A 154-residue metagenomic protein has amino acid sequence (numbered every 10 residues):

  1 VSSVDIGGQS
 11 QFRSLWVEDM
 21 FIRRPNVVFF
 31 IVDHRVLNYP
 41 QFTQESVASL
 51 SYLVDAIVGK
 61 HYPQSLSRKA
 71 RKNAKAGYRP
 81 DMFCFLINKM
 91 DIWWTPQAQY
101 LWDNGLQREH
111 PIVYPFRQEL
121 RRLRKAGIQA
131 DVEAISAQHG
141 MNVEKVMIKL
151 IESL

Functional and structural regions predicted by a protein language model:
V1-L53: Switch II of P-loop NTPase G domains
V4, F29, C84-L86, E133: Hydrophobic/aromatic beta-strand patches that form the interior of the parallel beta-sheet core in alpha/beta enzyme
G7-Q9, R35-V36, M90-I92, A137-G140: Conserved beta-strand elements of beta-rich interaction domains across eukaryotes, especially beta-propellers
L15-E18, F42-Q44, Q97-Y100, K145-L150: Short coil/turn segments at secondary-structure boundaries
R23-V27, R79-M82, A126-D131: Short glycine-/polar-rich loops that comprise or flank the Walker A/P-loop and associated switch/sensor motifs
V27, M82-D91, Q138, K149: Internal, well-ordered interaction modules that form the hydrophobic cores of assembly/scaffold domains in eukaryotic
V32-A126: Conserved C-terminal guanine-recognition region of P-loop GTPase G domains, centered on the G4
S136-L154: Conserved GTPase G-domain signal focused on the G5
